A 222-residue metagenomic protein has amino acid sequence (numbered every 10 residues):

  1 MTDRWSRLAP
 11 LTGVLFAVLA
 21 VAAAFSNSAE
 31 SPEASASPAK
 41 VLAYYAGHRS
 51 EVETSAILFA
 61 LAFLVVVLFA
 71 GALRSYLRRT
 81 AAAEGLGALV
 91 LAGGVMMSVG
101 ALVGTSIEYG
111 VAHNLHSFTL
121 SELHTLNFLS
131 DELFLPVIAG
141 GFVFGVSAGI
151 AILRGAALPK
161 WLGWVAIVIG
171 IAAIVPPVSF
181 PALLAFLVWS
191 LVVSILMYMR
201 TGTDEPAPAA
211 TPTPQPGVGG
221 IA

Functional and structural regions predicted by a protein language model:
M1-A222: Hydrophobic, aromatic-enriched alpha-helical segments typical of multi-pass transmembrane helices
